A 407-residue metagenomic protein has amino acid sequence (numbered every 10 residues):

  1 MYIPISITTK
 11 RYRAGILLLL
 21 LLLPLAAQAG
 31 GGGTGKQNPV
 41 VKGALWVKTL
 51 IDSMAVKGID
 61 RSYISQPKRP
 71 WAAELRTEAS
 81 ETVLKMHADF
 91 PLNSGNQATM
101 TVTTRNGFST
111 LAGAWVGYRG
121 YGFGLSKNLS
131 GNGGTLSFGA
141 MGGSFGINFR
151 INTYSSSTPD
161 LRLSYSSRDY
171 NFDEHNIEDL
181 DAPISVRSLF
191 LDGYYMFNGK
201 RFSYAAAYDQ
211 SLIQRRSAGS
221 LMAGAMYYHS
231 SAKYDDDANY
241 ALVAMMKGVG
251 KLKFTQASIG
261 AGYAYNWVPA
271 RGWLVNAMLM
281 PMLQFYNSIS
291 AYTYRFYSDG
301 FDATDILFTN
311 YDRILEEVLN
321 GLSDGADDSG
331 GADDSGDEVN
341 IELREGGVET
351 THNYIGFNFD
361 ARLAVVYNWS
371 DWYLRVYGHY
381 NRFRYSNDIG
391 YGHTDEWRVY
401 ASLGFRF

Functional and structural regions predicted by a protein language model:
G30-K42, V47-P70, N198-G219, P269-V275: Short loop/turn motifs that connect adjacent beta-strands in outer-membrane beta-barrel proteins
P39, P67-A73, T110, R119-Y121 (+9 more regions): Outer-envelope beta-barrel architecture signal
L75, A112-Y118, L136-G142, L191-F197 (+6 more regions): Residues on the lipid-exposed face of transmembrane beta-strands in outer-membrane beta-barrel proteins
E78-S94, N152-L189: Outer-membrane beta-barrel translocator/channel fold
K85-L92, S137, D160-Y165, Y204-Y208 (+3 more regions): Outer-membrane beta-barrel translocator domains and adjoining extracellular loop/strand segments of Gram-negative
M86-M100, A112, G120-G122, G146 (+2 more regions): Outer membrane beta-barrel transmembrane domains
Q97-M100, E174-A182, Y208-D209, M245-K251 (+2 more regions): Extracellular loop and loop/strand-boundary signature of outer-membrane beta-barrel proteins
T103-N106, W115, N128-S130, P183-S185 (+4 more regions): Short sequence motifs at beta-strands and strand-loop junctions characteristic of Gram-negative outer-membrane
